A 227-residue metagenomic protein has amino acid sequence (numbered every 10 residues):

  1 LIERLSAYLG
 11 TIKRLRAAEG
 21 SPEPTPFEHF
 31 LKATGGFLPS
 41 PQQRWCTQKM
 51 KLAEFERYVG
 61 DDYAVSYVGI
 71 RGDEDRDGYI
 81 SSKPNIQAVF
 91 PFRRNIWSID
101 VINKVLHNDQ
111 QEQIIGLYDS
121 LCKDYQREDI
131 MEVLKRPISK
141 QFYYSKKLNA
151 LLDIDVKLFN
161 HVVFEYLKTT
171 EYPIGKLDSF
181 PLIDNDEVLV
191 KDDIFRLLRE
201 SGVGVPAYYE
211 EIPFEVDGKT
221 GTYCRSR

Functional and structural regions predicted by a protein language model:
L1-R227: Nucleotide-activated chemistry modules centered on ATP-dependent adenylation/adenylyltransferase
